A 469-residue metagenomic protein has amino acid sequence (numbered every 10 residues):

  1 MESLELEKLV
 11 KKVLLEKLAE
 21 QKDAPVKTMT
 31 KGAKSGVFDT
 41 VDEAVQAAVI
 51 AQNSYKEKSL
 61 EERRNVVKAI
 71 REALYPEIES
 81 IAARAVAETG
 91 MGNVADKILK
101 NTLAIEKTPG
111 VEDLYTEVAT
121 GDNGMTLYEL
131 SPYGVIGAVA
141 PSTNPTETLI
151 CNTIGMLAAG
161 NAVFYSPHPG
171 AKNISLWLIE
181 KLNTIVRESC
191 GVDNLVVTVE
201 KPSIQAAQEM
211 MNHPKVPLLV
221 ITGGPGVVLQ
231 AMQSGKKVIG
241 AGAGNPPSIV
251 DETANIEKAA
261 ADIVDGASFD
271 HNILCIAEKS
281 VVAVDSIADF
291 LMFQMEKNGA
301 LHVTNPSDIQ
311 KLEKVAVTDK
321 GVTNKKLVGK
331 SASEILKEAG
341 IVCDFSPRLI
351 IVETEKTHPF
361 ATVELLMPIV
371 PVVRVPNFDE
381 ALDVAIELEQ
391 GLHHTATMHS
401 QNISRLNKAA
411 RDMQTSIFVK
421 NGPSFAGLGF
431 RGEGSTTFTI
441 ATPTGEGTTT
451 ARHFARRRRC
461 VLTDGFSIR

Functional and structural regions predicted by a protein language model:
E2-G32, G124-V135, A332, V419 (+1 more regions): Terminal low-complexity tails and localization/encapsulation signals of metabolic enzymes
E2-L127, G155, K297: N-terminal Rossmann-like NAD(P)+-binding subdomain of aldehyde/semialdehyde dehydrogenases
L14-L18, V45, V49-K56, I70-I78 (+15 more regions): Structural signal for hydrophobic packing residues in well-ordered secondary-structure cores of soluble enzyme domains
E57-E62, V192-V196, H271-E278, L301-L312 (+4 more regions): Flexible, glycine/charged-enriched surface loops at secondary-structure junctions
T116-K258: Rossmann-like NAD(P) dinucleotide-binding subdomain of oxidoreductase/dehydrogenase enzymes
I150, V228-L349, E353-K356: ALDH superfamily catalytic-core signature
I341-R469: Conserved C-terminal structural/oligomerization subdomain of aldehyde/semialdehyde dehydrogenase
